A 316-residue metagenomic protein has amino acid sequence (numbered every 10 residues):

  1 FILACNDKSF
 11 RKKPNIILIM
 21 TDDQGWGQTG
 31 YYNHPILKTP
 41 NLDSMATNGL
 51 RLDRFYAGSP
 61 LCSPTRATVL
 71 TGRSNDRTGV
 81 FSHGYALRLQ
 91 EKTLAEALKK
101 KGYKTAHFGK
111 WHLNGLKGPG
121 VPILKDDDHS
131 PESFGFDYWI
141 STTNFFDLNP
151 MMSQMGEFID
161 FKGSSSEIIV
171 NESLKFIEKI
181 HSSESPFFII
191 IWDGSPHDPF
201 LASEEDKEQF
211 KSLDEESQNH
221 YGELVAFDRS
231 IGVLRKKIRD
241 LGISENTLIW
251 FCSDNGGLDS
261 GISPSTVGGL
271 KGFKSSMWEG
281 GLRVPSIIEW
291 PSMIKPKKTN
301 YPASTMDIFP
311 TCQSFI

Functional and structural regions predicted by a protein language model:
F1-I316: Formylglycine-dependent sulfatase
